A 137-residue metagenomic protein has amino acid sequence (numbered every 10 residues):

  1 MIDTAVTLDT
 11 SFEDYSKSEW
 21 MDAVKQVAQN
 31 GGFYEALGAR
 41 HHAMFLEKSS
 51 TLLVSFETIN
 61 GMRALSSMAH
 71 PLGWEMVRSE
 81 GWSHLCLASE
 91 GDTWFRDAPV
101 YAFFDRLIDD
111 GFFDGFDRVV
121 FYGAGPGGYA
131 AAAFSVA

Functional and structural regions predicted by a protein language model:
M1-D22, D109: Non-catalytic N-terminal targeting/anchoring module and adjacent flexible stem/linker that precedes the structured
D14-E80: Short, surface-exposed "cap/lid" segments of acyl-processing enzymes
T58-N60, G91, G125-P126: Short, flexible loop/turn elements at secondary-structure junctions
L65-S66, F95-V100, A133-F134: Short, conserved acidic/polar surface loops in the N-terminal third of protein domains
S79-G91: Conserved alpha/beta-hydrolase
E90-D117: Helix-loop module immediately N-terminal to the HCX5R catalytic loop in PTP-like cysteine phosphatase domains
G115-G125: Alpha/beta-hydrolase fold nucleophile elbow
G123-S135: Glycine-rich nucleophile elbow surrounding the catalytic serine of serine-hydrolase chemistry
